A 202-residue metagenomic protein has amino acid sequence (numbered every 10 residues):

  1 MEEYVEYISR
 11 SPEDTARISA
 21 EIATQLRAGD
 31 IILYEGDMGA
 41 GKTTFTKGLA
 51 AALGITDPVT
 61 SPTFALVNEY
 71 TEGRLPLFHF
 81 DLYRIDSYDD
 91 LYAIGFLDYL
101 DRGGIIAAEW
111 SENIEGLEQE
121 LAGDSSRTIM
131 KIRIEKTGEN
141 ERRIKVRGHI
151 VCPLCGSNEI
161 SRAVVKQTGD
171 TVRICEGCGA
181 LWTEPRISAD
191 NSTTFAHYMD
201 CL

Functional and structural regions predicted by a protein language model:
E3-V5, D89, L97-G148: Short phosphate-coordinating micro-motif centered on Lys-Gly-acidic
E35-D37: P-loop (Walker A) phosphate-binding loop of NTP-binding proteins
K42: Conserved lysine of the Walker
I55-T71: Short beta-strand-centered segment that lines the nucleotide-binding/catalytic pocket of NTP-utilizing
C152-C155, C175-C178: Short cysteine-rich clusters marking metal-coordination/redox-active sites
A163-R173: Short linker/helix segments within small regulatory modules
G179-A196: Short metal-binding segments enriched for Cys and/or His
